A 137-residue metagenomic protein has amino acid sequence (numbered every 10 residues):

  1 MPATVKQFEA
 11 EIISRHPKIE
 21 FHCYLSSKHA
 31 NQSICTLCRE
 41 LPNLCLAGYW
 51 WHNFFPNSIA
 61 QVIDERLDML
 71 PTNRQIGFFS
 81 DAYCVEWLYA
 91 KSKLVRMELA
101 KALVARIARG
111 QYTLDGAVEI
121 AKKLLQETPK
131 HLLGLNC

Functional and structural regions predicted by a protein language model:
M1-A30: Divalent metal-binding pocket/active-site signature
I13, C38, L67-L70: N-terminal cationic-hydrophobic initiation segments that often serve targeting/anchoring roles
R15-I19, R39-L46: Glycine-enriched alpha-helix->loop->beta-strand junction motifs that scaffold or abut catalytic
H22-S26, L46-Y49, T72-S92: Short acidic/histidine-rich active-site segments
N31-E40, P56-D64, V85-K101: Histidine/acidic-residue-rich catalytic or RNA/ligand-binding cores of hydrolases and nuclease-related proteins
W51-F54: Conserved blade-ending motifs and adjacent loop-strand segments that build the rim/top face of beta-propeller domains
Q61-R74: Catalytic-core region of carbohydrate-active enzymes that cleave or remodel glycosidic bonds
T72-N73, A90-C137: Mid-to-C-terminal alpha-helical segments outside catalytic/metal-binding sites
